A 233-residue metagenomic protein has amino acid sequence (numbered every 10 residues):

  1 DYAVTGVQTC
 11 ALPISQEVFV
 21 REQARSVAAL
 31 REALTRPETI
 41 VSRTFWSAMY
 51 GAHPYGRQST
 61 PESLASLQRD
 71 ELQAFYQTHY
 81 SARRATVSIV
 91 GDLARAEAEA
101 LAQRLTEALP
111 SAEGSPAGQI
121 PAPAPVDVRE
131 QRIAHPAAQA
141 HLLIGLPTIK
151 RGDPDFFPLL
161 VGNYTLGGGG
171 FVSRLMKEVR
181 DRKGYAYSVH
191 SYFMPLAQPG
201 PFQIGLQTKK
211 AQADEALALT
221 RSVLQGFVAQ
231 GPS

Functional and structural regions predicted by a protein language model:
D1-C10: Single conserved hydrophobic/aromatic residue that forms the stacking wall/gate of nucleotide- or nucleobase-binding
T9-I14, L105-E113, S222-P232: A common structural junction motif
V20, A29-R83, A108-D153, G167-D214: Non-catalytic beta-strand/loop surface segments
G91-A96, K209-A213: Helix N-cap motif at beta-to-alpha junctions
A98-L101, L175, A216: Hydrophobic side chains in well-ordered alpha-helices
P201-F202, L206-S233: Extended amphipathic alpha-helical segments enriched in small hydrophobics
